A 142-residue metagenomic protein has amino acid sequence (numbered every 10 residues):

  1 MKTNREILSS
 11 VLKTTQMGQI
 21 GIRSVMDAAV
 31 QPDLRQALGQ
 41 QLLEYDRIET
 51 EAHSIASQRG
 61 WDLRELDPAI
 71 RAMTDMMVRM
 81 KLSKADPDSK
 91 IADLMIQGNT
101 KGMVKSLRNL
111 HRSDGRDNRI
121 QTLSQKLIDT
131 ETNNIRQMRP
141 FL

Functional and structural regions predicted by a protein language model:
M1-A29, K90-D114: Alpha-helical bundle segments that constitute or directly flank the non-heme di-iron/ferroxidase center
T3-V11, P32-T50, D88-L94, D117-T130: Alpha-helical scaffold segments that form or flank carboxylate-/histidine-based iron centers
V11, G18, V25, I48 (+6 more regions): Amphipathic alpha-helices that form helix-helix packing interfaces
S24-M26, G39-Q40, P68-R71: Short N-terminal helix-initiation segments at or just after the protein's N-terminus
A29, D46, G60-L63, D114-N118: Residues at alpha-helix boundaries and short interhelical turns
A29-P32, A52-I55, R59, S113 (+1 more regions): Hydrophobic stripe of amphipathic alpha-helices that form coiled-coil interfaces
T50, S54-M103: Carboxylate-rich helix-loop segments that flank metal/cofactor sites and access channels in metalloenzymes
M95-L142: Preference for long, well-ordered alpha-helical segments
